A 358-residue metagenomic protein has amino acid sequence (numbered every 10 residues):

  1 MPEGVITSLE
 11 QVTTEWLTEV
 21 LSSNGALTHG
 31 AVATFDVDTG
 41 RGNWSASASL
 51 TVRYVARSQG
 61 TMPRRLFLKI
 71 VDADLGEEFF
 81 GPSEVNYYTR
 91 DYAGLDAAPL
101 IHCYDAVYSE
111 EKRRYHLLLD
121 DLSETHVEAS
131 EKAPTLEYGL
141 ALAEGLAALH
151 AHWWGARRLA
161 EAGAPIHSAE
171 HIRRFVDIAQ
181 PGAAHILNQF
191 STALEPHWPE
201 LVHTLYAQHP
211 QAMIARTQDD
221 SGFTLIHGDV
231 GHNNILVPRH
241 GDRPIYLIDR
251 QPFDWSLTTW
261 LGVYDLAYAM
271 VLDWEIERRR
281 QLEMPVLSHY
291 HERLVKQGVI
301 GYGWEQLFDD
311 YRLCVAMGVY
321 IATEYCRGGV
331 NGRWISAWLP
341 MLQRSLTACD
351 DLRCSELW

Functional and structural regions predicted by a protein language model:
M1-G42, V55-P63, R157, L201-H203 (+3 more regions): Regulatory N- and C-terminal appendages and interdomain linkers associated with kinase/kinase-like NTP transferase
L9-T13, G42-W44, F80-E84, R279-E283: Phosphate/oxyanion-binding active-site loops and adjacent basic polyanion-contact surfaces
V12, E137, A141-E144, L225 (+5 more regions): Generic recognition of stable, solvent-exposed alpha-helical segments in well-folded globular domains
V37-R41, S45-D177, G262-V263, W274: Conserved ATP-binding subdomain of kinase catalytic cores across diverse folds
T39-R57, P210-G262: Active-site acidic catalytic loop and adjacent metal/ATP-binding pocket of ATP-dependent phosphoryl transfer enzymes
N86, R90, P252-G298, V315-S336: Active-site activation/catalytic loop segments of kinase-like enzymes and analogous catalytic loops in related
I101-A106, I235, G301-D309: A short glycine-rich, hydrophobically flanked beta-strand micro-motif that places a catalytic Asp/Glu for divalent metal
H126-H227, P238-G241, A337-M341, S345-W358: ATP-dependent phospho-/nucleotidyl transfer catalytic cores
